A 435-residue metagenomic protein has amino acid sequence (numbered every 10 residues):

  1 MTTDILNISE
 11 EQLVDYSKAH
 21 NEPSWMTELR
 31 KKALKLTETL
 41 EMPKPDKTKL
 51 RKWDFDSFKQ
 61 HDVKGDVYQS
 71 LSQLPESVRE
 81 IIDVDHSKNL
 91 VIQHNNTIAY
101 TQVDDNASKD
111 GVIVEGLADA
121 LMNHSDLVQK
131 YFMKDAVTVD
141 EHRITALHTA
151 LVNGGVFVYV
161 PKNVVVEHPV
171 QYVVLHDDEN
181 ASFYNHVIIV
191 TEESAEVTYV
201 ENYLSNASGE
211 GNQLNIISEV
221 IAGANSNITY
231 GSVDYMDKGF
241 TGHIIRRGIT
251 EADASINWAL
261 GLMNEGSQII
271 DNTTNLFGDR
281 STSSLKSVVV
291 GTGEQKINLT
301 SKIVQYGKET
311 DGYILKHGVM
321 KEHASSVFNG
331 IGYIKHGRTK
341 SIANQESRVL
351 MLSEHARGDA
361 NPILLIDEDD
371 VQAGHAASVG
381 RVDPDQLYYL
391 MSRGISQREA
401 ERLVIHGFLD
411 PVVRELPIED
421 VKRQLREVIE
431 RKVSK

Functional and structural regions predicted by a protein language model:
M1-I217, N227: Short, low-to-moderate order helix/coil transition modules at the start of elongated helical scaffolds
E28-P43, L151, R381-R398, R402-L403: Hydrophobic/aromatic-rich, well-ordered segments within soluble, folded domains that form packed cores
K44-K49, D62, R402, G407-Q424: Short amphipathic alpha-helical segments at helix boundaries and their inter-helical linkers
D110-I113, H124-Y388, S392-I395, L409 (+1 more regions): Conserved beta-strand/loop scaffold segments within soluble protein domains that form the structured core and edges
